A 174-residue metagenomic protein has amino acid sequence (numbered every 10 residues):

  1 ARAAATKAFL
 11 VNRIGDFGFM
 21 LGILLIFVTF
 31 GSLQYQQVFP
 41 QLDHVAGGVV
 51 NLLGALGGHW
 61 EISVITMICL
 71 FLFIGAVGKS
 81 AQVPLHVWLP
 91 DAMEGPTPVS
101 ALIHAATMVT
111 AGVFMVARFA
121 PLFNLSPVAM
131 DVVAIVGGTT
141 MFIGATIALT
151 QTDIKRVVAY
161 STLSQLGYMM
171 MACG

Functional and structural regions predicted by a protein language model:
A1-G174: Hydrophobic transmembrane alpha-helices and their helix-loop junctions in integral membrane proteins
